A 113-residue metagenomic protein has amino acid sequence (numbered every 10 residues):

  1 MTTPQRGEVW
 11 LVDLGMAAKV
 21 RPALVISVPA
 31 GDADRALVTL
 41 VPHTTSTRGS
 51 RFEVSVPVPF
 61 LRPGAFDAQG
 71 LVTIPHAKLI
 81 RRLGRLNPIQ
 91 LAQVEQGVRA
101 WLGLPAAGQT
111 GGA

Functional and structural regions predicted by a protein language model:
M1-A113: Conserved functional hotspots at enzyme active or ligand-binding sites that engage polyanionic ligands
